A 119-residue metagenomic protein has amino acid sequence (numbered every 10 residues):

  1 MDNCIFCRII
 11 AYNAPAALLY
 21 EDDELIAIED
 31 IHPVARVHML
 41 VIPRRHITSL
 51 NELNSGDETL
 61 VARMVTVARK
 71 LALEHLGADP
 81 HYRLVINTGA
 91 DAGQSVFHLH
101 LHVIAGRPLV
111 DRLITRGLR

Functional and structural regions predicted by a protein language model:
M1-R119: HIT superfamily nucleotide-processing domains
